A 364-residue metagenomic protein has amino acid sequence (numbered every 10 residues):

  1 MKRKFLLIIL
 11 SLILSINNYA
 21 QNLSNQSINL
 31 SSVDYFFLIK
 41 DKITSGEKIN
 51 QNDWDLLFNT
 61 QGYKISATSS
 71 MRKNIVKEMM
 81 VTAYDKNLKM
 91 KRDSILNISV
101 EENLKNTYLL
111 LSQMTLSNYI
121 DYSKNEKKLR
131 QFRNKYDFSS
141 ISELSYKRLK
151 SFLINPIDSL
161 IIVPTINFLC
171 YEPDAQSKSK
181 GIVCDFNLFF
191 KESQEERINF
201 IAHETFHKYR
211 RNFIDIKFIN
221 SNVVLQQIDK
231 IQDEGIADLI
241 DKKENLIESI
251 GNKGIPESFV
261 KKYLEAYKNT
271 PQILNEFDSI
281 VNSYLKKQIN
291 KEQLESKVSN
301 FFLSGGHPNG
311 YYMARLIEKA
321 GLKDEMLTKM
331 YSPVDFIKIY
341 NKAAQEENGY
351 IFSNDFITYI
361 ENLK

Functional and structural regions predicted by a protein language model:
M1-N25: Bacterial Sec-dependent N-terminal signal peptides
F5-I8, N50-F58, G251-V260, K323-I339: Short alpha-helical "patches" and their helix-cap loops
L10, I141, D229, G305-N309: Generic detector of ordered secondary-structure context
L14, I236, N309-M313: Short amphipathic alpha-helical face segments that pack within enzyme cores and frequently flank/anchor catalytic
N22-I65, F213-D278, E346-I357: Post-HExxH zinc-binding segment in Zn-dependent metallohydrolases
K40-R130: N-terminal accessory alpha/beta regions
L88-V260: Acidic/His-rich structured neighborhood in mature extracellular/periplasmic domains
F259-K364: Pan-zinc metallopeptidase signature
